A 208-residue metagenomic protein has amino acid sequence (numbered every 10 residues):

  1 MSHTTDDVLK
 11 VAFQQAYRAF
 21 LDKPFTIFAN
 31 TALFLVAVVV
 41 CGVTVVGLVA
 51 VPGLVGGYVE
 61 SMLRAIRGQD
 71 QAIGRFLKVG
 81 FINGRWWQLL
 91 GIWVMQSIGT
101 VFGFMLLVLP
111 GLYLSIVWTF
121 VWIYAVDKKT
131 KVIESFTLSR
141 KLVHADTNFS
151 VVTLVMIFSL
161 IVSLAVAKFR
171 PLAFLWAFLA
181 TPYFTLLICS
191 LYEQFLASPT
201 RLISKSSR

Functional and structural regions predicted by a protein language model:
M1-R208: Hydrophobic alpha-helical membrane segments
